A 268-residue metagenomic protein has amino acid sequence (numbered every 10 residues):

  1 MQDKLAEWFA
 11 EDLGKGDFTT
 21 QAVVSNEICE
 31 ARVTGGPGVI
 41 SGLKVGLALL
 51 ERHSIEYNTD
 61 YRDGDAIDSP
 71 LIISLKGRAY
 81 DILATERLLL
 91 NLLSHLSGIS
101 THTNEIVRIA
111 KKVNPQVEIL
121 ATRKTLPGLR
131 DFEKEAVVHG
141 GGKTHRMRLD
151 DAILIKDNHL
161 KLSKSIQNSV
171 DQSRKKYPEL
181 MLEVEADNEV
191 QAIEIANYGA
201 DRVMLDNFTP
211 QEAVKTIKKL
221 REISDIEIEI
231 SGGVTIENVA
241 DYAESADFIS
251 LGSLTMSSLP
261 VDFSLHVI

Functional and structural regions predicted by a protein language model:
M1-D187, Q191-Y198, R202, K215 (+5 more regions): Acidic/glycine-rich phosphate/pyrophosphate-binding loops and surrounding catalytic core that coordinate Mg2+
N207, G232, S253-L254: Short secondary-structure boundary segments
S224-I226: A short helix->loop->beta-strand "cap" motif at the edges of active sites that frequently abuts
I228-E237: Small/polar glycine-rich anion-binding or flexible loop at a beta-alpha turn
S264-I268: Active-site loop ensemble at the mouth of alpha/beta enzyme cores that anchors a bound cofactor
